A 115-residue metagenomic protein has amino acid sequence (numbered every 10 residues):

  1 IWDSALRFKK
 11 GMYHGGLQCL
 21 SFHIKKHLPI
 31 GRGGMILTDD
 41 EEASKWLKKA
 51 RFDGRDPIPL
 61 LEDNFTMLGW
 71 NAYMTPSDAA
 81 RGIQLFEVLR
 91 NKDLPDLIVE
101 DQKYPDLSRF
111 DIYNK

Functional and structural regions predicted by a protein language model:
W2-D3: Hydrophobic residues in beta-strands of the RecA-like P-loop NTPase core, especially within AAA+ ATPase
L6-K115: Active-site region of PLP-dependent enzymes
